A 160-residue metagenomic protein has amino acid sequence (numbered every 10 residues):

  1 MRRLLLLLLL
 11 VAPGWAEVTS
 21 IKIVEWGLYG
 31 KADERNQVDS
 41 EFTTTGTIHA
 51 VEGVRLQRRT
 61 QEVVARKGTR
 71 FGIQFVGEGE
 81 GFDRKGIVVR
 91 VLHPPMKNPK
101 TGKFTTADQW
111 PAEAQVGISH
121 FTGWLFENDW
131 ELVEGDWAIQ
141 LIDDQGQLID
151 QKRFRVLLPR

Functional and structural regions predicted by a protein language model:
M1-R2, V89: Short, intrinsically disordered low-complexity segments
R2-R3, V18: N-terminal leader/targeting segments
R3-A12: Sec-dependent N-terminal signal peptides
E17-L132, Q140-Q151, V156-L158: Contiguous segments within soluble domain cores/interaction surfaces
